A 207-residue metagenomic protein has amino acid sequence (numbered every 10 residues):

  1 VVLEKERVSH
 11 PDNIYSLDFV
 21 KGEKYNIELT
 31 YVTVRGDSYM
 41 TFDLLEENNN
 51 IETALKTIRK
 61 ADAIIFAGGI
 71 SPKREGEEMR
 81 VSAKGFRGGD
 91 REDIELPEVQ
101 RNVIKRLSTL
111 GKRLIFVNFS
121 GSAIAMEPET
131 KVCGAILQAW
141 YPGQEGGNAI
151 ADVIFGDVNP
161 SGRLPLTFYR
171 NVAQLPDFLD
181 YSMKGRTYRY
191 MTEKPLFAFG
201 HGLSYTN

Functional and structural regions predicted by a protein language model:
V1-N207: C-terminal non-catalytic regions of proteins with extracellular/luminal or membrane-system context
